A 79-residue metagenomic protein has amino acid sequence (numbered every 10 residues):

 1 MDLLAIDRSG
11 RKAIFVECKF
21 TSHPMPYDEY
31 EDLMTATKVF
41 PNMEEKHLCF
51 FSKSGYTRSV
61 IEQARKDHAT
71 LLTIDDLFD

Functional and structural regions predicted by a protein language model:
M1-D79: A cross-kingdom feature that marks ATP-driven nucleic-acid transaction machinery
